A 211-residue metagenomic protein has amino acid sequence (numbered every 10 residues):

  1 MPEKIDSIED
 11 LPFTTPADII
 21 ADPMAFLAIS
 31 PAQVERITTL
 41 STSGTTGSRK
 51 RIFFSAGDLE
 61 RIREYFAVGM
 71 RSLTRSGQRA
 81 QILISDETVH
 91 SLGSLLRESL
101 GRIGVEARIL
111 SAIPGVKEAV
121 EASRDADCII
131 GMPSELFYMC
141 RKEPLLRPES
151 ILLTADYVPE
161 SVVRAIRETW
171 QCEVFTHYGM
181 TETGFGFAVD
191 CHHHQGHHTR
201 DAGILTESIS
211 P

Functional and structural regions predicted by a protein language model:
M1-S41, G47-S72, G77-R79: Nucleotide 5′-phosphate-binding alpha/beta core
I29-Q33, D86-E87, L153-T154: Residue-level marker of alpha-helix boundaries and capping positions
T46, I103, L146-P148: Acidic/polar active-site rim loop that often engages polyanionic ligands
K50, T74, Q78, G104 (+3 more regions): Secondary-structure boundary/capping signal
A56-G69, R79-F137: AMP-binding/adenylate-forming
A67-I84, E143-L152: Long, low-complexity, intrinsically disordered polar/charged segments
S72, R102, E168-T169: Residues at alpha-helix termini
R108-P211: Active-site glycine/GP-rich loop and adjacent strand/helix microenvironment that borders small-molecule binding pockets
